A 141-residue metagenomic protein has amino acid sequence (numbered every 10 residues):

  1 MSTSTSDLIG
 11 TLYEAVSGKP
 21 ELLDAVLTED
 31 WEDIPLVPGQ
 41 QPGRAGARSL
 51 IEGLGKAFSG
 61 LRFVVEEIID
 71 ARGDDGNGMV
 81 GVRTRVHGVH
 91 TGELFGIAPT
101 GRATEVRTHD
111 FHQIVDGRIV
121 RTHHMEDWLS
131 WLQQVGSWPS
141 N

Functional and structural regions predicted by a protein language model:
M1-N141: C-terminal and inter-domain tail/linker signature
